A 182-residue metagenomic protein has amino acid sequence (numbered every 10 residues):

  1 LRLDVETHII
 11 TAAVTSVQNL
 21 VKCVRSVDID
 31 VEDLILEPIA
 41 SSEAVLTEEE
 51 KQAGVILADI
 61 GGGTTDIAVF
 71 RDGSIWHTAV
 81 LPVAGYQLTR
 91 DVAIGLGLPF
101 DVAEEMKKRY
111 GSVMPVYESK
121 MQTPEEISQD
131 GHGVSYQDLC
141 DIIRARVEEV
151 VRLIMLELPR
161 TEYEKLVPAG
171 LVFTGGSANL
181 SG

Functional and structural regions predicted by a protein language model:
L1-L57, S74, G85, L96-D101 (+3 more regions): Nucleotide/phosphate-binding catalytic cleft detector across ATP-hydrolyzing and phosphate-transferring enzymes
L57-T64, F70-G73, P82-Y86, G175-S177: A short acidic Gly-Thr/Ser loop motif
T78-V80: Residue-level detector of high-confidence beta-strand sites
Q137-E149: Glycine-rich phosphate-binding "P-loop"
E149, A178-N179: Short alpha-helical
